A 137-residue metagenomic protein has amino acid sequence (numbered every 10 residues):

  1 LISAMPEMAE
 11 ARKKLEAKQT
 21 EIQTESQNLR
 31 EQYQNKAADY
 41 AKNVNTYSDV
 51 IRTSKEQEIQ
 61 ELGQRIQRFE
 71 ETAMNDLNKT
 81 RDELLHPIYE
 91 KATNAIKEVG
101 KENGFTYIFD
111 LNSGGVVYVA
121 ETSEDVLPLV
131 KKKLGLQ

Functional and structural regions predicted by a protein language model:
L1-N103, Y107-G115, Q137: Amphipathic alpha-helical segments
E121-Q137: Extended cytosolic assembly modules
